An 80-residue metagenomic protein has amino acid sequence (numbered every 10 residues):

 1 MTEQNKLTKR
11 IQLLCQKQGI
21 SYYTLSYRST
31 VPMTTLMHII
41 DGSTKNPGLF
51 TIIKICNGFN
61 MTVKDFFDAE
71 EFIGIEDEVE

Functional and structural regions predicted by a protein language model:
M1-I20: A short, Lys/Arg-rich alpha-helix, primarily the initiator
Q12, Y23, I53: Residues within the helices of the helix-turn-helix
L14, R28, I39, A69: Residues in the recognition helix of alpha-helical DNA-binding motifs
C15, S26, C56: The alpha-helix within a helix-turn-helix
G19-H38: Short alpha-helical DNA-recognition segment
H38, F67-E80: Short, charged recognition helix plus adjacent turn of helix-turn-helix-like nucleic-acid-binding domains
S43-K54: Short, basic-rich loop-to-helix N-cap that marks the start of a DNA-contacting helix
